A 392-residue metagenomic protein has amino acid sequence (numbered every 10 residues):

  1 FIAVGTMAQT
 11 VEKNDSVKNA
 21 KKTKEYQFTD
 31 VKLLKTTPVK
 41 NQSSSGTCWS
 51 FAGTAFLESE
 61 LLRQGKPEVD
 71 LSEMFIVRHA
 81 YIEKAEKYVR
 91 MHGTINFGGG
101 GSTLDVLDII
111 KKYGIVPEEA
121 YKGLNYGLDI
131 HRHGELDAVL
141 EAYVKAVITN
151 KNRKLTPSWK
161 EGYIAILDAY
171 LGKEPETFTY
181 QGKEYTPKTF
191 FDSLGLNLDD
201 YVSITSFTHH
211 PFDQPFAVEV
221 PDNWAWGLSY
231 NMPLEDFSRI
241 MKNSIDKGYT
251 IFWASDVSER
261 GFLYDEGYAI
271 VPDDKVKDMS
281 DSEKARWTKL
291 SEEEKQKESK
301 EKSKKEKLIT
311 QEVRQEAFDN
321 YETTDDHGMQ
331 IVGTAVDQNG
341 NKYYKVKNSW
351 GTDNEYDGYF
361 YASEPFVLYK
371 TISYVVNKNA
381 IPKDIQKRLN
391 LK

Functional and structural regions predicted by a protein language model:
F1-E12: Bacterial Sec-dependent N-terminal signal peptides
I2-V4, R63, V69, I130-H131 (+4 more regions): Alpha-helix boundary/interfacial micro-motifs
V4-G5, S44, V106, H327: Generic detector of short, well-ordered, non-transmembrane alpha-helical segments enriched in hydrophobic residues
K13-E25: Blade/loop signatures of beta-propeller domains
T23-F252, N354-Y356: Active-site nucleophile-adjacent alpha helix/oxyanion-hole segment immediately C-terminal to the catalytic cysteine
E161-K392: Active-site signature of cysteine proteases
